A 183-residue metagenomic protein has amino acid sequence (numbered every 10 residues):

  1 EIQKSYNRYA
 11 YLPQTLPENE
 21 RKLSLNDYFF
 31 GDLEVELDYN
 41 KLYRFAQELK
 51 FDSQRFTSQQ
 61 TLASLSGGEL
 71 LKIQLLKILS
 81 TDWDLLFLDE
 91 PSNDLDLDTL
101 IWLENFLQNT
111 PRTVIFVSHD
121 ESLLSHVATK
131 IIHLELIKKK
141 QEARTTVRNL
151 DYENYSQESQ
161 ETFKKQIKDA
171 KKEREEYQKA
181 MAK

Functional and structural regions predicted by a protein language model:
E1-Q166: ABC ATP-binding cassette signature C-motif
F163-K183: Flexible nucleotide-interacting loop at or near the entrance of a catalytic core
